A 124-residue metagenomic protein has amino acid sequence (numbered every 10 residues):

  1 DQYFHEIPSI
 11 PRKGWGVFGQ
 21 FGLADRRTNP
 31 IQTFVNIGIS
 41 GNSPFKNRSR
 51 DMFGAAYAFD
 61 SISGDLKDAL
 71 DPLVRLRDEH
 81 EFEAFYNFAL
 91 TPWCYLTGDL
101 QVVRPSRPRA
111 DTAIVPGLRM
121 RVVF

Functional and structural regions predicted by a protein language model:
D1-H5, S40-P44, F85-N87, R121-V123: Transmembrane beta-barrel domains of outer membrane proteins
Q2, T33-I39, F53, H80-A84 (+1 more regions): Hydrophobic, lipid-facing positions within transmembrane beta-strands of outer-membrane proteins
Y3-I7, G22-T28, D60-L66, Q101-R107: Sequence/structural signature of outer-membrane beta-barrel proteins
H5-W15, S43-M52, L90-W93: Short loop/turn motifs that connect adjacent beta-strands in outer-membrane beta-barrel proteins
W15-L23, I37, F53-S61, G98-V102: Transmembrane beta-barrel strands of outer-membrane/channel proteins
N29-T33, G64-P72, P108-A113: Outer-membrane beta-barrel translocator domains and adjoining extracellular loop/strand segments of Gram-negative
G54-H80: Outer-membrane beta-barrel translocator/channel fold
A55, C94, T112-F124: Outer-membrane beta-barrel "beta-signal"
